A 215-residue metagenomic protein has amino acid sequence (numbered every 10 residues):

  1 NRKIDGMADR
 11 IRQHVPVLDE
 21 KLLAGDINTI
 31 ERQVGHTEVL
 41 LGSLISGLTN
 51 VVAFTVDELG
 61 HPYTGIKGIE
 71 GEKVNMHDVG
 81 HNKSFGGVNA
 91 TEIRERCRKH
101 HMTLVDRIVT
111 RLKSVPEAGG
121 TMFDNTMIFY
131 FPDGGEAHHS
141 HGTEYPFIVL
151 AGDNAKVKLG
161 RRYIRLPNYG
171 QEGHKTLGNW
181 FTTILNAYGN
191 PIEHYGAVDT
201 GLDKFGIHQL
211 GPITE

Functional and structural regions predicted by a protein language model:
N1-E215: Ligand-binding pockets and gating/stacking loops
